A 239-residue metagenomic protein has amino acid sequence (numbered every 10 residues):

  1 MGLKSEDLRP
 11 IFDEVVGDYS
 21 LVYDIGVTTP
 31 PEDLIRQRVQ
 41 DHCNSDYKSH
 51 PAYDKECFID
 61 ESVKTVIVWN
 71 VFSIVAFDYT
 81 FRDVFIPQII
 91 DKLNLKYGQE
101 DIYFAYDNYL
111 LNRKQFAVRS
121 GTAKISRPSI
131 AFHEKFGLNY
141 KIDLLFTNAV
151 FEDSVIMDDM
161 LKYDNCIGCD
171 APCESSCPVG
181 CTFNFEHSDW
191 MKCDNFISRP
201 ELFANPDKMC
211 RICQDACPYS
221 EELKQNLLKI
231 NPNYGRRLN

Functional and structural regions predicted by a protein language model:
M1-T80: Non-catalytic, usually N-terminal nucleic-acid engagement modules in DNA/RNA processing proteins
H50, S62-N239: Catalytic cores of enzyme domains
